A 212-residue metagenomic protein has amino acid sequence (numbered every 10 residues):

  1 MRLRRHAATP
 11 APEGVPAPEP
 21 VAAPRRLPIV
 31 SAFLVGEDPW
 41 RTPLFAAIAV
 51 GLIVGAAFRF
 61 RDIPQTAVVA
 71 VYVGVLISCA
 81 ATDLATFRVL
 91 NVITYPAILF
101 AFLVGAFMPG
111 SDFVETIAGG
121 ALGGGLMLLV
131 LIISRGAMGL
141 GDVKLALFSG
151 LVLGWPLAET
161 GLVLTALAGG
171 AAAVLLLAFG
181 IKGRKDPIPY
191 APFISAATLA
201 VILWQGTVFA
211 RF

Functional and structural regions predicted by a protein language model:
M1-F212: A membrane-topology feature that recognizes alpha-helical transmembrane segments and their immediate juxtamembrane
